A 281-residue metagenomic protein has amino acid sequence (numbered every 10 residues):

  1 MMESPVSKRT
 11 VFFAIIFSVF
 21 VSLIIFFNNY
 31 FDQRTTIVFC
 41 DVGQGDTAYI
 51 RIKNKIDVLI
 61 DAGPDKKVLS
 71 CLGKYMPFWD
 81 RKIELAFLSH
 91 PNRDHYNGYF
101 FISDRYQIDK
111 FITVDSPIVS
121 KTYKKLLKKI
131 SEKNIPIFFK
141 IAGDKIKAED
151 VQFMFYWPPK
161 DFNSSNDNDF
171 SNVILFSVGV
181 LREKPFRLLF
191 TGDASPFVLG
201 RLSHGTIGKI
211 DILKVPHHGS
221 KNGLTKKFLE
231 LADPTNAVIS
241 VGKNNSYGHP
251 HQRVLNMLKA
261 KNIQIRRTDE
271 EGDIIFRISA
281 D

Functional and structural regions predicted by a protein language model:
M2-D281: Non-globular, low-confidence helical/coil segments that flank catalytic cores
